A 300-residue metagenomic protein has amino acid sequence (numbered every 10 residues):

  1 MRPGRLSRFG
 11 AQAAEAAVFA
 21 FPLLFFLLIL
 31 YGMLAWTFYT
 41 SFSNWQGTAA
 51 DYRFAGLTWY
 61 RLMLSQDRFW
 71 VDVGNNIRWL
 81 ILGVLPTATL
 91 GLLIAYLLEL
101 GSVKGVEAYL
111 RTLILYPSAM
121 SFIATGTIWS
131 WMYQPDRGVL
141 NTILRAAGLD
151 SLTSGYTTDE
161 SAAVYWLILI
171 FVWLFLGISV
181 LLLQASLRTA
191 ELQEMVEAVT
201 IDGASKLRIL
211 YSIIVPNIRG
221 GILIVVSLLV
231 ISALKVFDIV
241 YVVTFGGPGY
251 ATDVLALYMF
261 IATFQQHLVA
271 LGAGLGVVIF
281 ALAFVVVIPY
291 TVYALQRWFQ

Functional and structural regions predicted by a protein language model:
M1-G10: Short, Lys/Arg-rich, polar N-terminal cytosolic tail immediately upstream of the first transmembrane signal-anchor
A11-Q300: A structural signal for multi-pass alpha-helical bundles of membrane permease subunits that mediate small-molecule
